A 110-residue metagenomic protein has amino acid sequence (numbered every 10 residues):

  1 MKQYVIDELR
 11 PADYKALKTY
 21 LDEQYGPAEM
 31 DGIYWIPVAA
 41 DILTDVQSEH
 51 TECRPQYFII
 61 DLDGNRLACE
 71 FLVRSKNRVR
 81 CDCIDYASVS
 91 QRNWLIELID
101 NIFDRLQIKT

Functional and structural regions predicted by a protein language model:
M1-L17: Terminal, regulation- and interaction-focused segments at domain boundaries
K2-V5, E29-I33, Q91, N101: Long, compositionally biased, intrinsically disordered segments
D7, W35-P37, D61, E70: Residues in well-ordered beta-strands of folded domains
P11-A12, A40-L43, G64-L67: Short, charged/polar surface micro-motifs in flexible loops or helix N-caps
A12-K15, L43-D45, K76-R80: Short, surface-exposed beta-strand/loop "edge" segments at domain boundaries and coil↔beta transitions
T19-P27, N101-I108: Short, intrinsically disordered, mixed-charge
D22-P55: Ser/Thr-rich, low-complexity intrinsically disordered terminal regions
R54-T110: C-terminal basic regulatory modules in eukaryotic proteins
